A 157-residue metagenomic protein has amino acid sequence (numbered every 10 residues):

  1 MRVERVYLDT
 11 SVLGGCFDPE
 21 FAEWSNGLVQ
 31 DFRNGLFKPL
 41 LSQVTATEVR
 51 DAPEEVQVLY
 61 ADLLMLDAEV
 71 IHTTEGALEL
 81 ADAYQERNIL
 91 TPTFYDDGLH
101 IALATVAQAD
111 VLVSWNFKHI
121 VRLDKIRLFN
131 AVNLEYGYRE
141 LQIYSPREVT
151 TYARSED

Functional and structural regions predicted by a protein language model:
M1-L41, E48-D62, A68, E86-P92 (+2 more regions): Short, well-structured N-terminal submotif of metal-dependent ribonuclease cores
Y7-L8, L40-S42, L112-S114, S145: A structural signal for short, well-ordered beta-strand segments and their strand-loop junctions that often border
Q43, T74, R147: Residues at the C-termini of beta-strands that transition into short coil/loop
E69-L128, T150: Active-site neighborhoods of divalent-metal-dependent phosphate/nucleic-acid chemistry enzymes
K125-Q142: C-terminal end-helix/capping segment
G137-D157: Short, C-terminally biased terminal segments at protein or domain edges
